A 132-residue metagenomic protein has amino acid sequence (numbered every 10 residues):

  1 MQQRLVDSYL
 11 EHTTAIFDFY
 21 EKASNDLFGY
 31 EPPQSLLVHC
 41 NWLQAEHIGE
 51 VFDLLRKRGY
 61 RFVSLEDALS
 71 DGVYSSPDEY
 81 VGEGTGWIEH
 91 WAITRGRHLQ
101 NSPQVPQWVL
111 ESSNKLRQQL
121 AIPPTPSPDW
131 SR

Functional and structural regions predicted by a protein language model:
M1-Y30, Q44-H47: Alpha-helical scaffold elements lining the catalytic groove of polysaccharide deacetylases
Y30, W42-R132: C-terminal domain-boundary segment and adjacent tail
P33-L37: Structural preference for beta-strand elements that scaffold enzyme active sites
